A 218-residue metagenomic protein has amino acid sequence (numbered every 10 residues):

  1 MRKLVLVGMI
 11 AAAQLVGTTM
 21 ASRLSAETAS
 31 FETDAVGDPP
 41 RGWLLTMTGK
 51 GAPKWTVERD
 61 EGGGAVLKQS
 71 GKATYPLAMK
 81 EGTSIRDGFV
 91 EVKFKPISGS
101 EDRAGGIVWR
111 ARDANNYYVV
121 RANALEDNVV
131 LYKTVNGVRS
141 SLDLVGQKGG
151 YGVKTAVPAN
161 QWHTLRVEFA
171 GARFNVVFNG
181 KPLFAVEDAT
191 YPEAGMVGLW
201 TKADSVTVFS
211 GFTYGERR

Functional and structural regions predicted by a protein language model:
V7-T18: Bacterial N-terminal signal peptides
S22-M47, S210: Extracellular carbohydrate-recognition regions
V36, Q69-R139: Secretory/extracellular carbohydrate-interaction modules and structurally similar beta-sandwich "look-alikes"
D38-V66, G71-T74: Extracellular glycan-recognition surfaces and repeat-rich motifs
V138-T164: Short, aromatic/His-centered strand-loop micro-motif at the edge of beta-sheets
Q161-N175: Localized edge beta-strand/strand-to-loop motifs within extracellular or lumenal beta-rich domains
N175-G198: Short, solvent-exposed beta-strand-to-loop segments that form ligand-recognition rims of beta-rich domains
Y191-R218: Ligand-recognition surfaces built from glycine- and aromatic
